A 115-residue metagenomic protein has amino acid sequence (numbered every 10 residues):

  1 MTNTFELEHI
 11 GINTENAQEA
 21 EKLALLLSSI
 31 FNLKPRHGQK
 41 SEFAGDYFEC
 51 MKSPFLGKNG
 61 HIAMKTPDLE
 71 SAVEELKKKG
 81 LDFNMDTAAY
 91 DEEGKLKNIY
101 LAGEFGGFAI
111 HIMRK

Functional and structural regions predicted by a protein language model:
M1-E21, G57-M64: N-terminal beta-strand motif that seeds the catalytic metal site of vicinal oxygen chelate
M1-N3, L25, S29-G38, D46-K52 (+1 more regions): Vicinal oxygen chelate
N16, T66-D68, G103-F105: Non-catalytic surface loops within mature trypsin-like serine protease
K22-L23, S71: Short Gly/charged-rich anion-binding patches and loops
K58-A88: Mid-chain, well-packed structural core segment of small domains
